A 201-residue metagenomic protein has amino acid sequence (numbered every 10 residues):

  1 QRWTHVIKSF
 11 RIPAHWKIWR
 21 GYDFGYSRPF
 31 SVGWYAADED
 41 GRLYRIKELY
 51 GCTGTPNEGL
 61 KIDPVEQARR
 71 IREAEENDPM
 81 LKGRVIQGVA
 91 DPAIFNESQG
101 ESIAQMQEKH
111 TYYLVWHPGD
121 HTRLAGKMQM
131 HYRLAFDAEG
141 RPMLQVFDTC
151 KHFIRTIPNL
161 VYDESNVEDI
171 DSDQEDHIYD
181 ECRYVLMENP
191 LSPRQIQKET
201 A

Functional and structural regions predicted by a protein language model:
Q1-F24: ATPase catalytic-site recognition across NTP-hydrolyzing enzymes
I18, F30, I86: Residue-level detector of short, conserved catalytic/binding motifs and their immediate flanks
D23, D91, D180: Acidic active-site catalytic centers that drive phospho-/nucleotidyl reactions and related ester hydrolyses
Y26-R28: Beta-propeller domains
F30-Y35, R183: Short beta-strand scaffold segments in enzyme catalytic cores
G41-D171, P190-A201: Mg2+-dependent endonuclease catalytic cores in nucleic-acid-processing enzymes, primarily RNase H-like
S172-P193: Acidic, Mg2+-coordinating catalytic module of metal-dependent nucleases/exonucleases that use a two-metal-ion mechanism
